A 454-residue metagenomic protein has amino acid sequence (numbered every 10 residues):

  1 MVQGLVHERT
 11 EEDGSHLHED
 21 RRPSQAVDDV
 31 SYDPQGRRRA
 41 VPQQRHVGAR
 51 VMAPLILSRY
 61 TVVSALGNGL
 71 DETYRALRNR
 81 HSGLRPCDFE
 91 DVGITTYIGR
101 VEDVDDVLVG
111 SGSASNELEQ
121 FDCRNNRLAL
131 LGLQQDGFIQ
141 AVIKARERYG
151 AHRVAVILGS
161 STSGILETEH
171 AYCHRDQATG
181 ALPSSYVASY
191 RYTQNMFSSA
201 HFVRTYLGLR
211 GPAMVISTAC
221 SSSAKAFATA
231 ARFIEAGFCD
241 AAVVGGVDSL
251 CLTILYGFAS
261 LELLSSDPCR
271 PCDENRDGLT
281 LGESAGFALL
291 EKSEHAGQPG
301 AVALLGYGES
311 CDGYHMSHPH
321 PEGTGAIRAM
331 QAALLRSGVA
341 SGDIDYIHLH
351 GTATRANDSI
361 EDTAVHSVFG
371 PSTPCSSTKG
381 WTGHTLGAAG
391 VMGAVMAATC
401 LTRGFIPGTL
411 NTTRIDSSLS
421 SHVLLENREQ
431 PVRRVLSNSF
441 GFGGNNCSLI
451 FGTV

Functional and structural regions predicted by a protein language model:
T10, S15, S24-A26, S31 (+2 more regions): Short linear motifs in low-complexity or flexible loops
P54-S58, V63, A76-F89, G93-Y97 (+3 more regions): Condensing-enzyme catalytic core mediating Claisen C-C bond formation in acyl metabolism
L66, D71-S160, G164-E167, A329-S341: Conserved active-site "lid/cap" helical segment
I94, I98, E167, S249-P271 (+4 more regions): Active-site-adjacent elements of ketosynthase-type condensing enzymes
A114-G137, A188-N195, A213-K225, R270-G286 (+3 more regions): Active-site pocket-shaping loop/turn-to-helix segments
I139, M196, A200, R204-L207 (+4 more regions): Active-site-proximal alpha-helical scaffold in enzymes
S160-M214, N357-G370: Active-site-proximal gating segment of KS-fold condensing enzymes and close homologs
A181-S185, A228, S249-A296, L425-Q430: Glycine-/small-residue-rich "gating" segment that lines the acyl/pantetheine channel and substrate pocket
